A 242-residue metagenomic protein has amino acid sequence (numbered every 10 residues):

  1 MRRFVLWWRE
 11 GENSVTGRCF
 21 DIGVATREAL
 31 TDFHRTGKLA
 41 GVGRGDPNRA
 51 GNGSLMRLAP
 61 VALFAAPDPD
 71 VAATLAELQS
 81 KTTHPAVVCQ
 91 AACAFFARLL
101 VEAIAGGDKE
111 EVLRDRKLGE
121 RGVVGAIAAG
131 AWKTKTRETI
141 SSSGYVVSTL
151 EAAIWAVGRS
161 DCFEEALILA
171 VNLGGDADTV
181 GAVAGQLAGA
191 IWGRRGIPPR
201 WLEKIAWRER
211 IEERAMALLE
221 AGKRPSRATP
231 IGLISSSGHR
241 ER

Functional and structural regions predicted by a protein language model:
M1-R242: Structured, active/binding-site neighborhoods that engage oxygen-rich ligands
